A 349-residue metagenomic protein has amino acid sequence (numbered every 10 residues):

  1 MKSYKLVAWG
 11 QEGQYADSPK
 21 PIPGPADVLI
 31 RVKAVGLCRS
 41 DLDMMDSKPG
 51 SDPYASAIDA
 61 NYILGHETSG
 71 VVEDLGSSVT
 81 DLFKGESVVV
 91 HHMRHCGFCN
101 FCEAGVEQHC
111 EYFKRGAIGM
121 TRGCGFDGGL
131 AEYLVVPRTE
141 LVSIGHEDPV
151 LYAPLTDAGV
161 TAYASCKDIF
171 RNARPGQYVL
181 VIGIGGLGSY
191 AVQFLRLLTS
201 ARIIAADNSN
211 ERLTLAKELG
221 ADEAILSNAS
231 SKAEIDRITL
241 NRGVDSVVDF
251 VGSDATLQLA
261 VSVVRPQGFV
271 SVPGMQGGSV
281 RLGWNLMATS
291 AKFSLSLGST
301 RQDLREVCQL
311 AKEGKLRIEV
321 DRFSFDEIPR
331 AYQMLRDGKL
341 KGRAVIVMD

Functional and structural regions predicted by a protein language model:
P21-V35, G50-E103, G145-E147: Glycine-rich beta-strand-centered segment in the early N-terminal region that forms part of a ligand/cofactor-binding
G85, G176, A221, G243-V244 (+2 more regions): Local beta-strand N-terminus motif with an aromatic residue
H91-V142: Cysteine-cluster motifs in flexible loop/terminal segments that predominantly coordinate metals
T139-L141, G145-A229: Mid-domain Rossmann-like dinucleotide-binding core that forms the NAD(H)/NADP(H) cofactor-binding site
F170-P175, L198, T214-S294: Glycine-rich cofactor phosphate-binding loops and adjacent beta1-alpha1 units of small-molecule cofactor enzyme domains
S209, Q276, S299: Residues in the short beta-alpha loop(s) of Rossmann-like NAD(P)-binding domains
Q258-S262, L304-D349: C-terminal hydrophobic helical "lid"/dimerization subdomain of Rossmann-like NAD(P)H-dependent oxidoreductases
F269-S271, R281-V320: Rossmann-fold dehydrogenase core element
